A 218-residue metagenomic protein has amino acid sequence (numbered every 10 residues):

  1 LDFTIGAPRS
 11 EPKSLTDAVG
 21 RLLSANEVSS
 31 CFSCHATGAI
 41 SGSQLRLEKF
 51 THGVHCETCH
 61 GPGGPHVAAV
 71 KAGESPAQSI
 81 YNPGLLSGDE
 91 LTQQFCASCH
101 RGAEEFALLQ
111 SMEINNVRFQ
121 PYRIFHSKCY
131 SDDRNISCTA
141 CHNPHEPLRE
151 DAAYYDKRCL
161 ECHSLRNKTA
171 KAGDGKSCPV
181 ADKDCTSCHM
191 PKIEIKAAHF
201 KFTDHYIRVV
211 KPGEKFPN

Functional and structural regions predicted by a protein language model:
L1-P8, P12-L15, G38-N218: Primarily the internal scaffold of c-type cytochrome electron-transfer domains, especially repeated/multiheme c-type
R9, R21-S24: Flexible coil/turn and secondary-structure edge motifs
A25-Q44: Conserved catalytic alpha/beta cores of large enzymes that bind or transform nucleotide phosphates and polynucleotides
